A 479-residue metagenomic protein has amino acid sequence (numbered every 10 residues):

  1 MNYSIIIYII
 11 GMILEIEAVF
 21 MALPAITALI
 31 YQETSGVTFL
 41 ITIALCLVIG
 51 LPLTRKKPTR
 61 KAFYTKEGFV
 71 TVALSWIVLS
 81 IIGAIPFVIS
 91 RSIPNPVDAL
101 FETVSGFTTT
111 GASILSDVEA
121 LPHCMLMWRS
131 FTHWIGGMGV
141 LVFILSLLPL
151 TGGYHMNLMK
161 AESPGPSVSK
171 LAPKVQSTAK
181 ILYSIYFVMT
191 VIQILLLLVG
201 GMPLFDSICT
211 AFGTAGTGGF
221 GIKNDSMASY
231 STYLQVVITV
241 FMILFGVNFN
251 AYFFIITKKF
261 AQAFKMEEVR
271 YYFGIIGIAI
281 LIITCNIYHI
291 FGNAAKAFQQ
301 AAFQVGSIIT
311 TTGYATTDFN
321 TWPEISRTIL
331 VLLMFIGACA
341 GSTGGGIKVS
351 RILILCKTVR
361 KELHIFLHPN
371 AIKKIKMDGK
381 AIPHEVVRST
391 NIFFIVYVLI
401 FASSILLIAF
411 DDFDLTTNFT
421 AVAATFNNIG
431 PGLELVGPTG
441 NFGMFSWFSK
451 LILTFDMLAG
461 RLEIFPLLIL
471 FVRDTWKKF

Functional and structural regions predicted by a protein language model:
M1-F479: Membrane-proximal intracellular helices of multi-pass ion channels
